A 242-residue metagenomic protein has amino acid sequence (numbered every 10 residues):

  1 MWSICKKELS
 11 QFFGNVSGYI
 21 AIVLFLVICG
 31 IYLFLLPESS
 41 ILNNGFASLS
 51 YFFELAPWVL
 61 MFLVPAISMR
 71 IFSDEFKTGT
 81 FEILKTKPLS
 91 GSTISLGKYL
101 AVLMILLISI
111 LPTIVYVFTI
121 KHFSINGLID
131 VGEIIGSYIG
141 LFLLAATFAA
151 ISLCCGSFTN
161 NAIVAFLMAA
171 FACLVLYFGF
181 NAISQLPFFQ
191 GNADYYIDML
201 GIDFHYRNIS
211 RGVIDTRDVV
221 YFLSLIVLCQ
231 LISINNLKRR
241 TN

Functional and structural regions predicted by a protein language model:
M1-I20: Aromatic- and glycine-rich beta-strand/loop motifs that create alpha-glucan
V16, I22-L24, I94, V102-S109 (+1 more regions): Hydrophobic alpha-helical membrane-insertion segments
I31-F34, E38-V59, G97, A101-I163: Secretory targeting signals
S39-S50, A165-N236, T241: Terminal transmembrane helical anchor/hairpin motif
F52-D74: Long, hydrophobic alpha-helical segments
V64-S68, Y116, A150-I151, I232-S233: Hydrophobic/aromatic residues in alpha-helical transmembrane segments
I71-A101: Helix-loop-helix units of permease transmembrane domains in multi-pass membrane transporters, especially ABC
